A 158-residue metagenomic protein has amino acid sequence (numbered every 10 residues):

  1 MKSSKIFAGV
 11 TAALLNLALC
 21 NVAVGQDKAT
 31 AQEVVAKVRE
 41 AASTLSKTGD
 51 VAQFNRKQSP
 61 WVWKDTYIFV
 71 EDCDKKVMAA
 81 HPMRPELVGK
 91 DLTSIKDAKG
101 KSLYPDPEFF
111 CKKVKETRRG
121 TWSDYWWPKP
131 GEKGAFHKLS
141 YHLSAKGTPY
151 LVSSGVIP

Functional and structural regions predicted by a protein language model:
K2-P158: N-terminal membrane-sensor/transducer module of prokaryotic signaling receptors
